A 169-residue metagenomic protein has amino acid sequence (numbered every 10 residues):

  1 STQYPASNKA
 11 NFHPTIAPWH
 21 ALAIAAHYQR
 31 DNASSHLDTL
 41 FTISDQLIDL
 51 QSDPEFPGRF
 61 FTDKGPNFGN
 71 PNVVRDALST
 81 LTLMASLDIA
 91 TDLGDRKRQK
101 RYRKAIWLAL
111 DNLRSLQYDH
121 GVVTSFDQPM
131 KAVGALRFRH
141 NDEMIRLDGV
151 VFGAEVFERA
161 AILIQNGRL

Functional and structural regions predicted by a protein language model:
S1-L169: Glycan-recognition and catalytic cores of secretory/periplasmic carbohydrate-active enzymes
